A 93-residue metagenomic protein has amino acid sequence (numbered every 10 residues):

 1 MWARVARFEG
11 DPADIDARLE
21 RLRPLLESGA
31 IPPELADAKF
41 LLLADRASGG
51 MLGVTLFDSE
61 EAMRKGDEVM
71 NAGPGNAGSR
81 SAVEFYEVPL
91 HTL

Functional and structural regions predicted by a protein language model:
M1-V54, D58-V69, A77-L93: Short S/T/G/P-rich N-terminal loop/turn motif that feeds into the first structured element of a domain
